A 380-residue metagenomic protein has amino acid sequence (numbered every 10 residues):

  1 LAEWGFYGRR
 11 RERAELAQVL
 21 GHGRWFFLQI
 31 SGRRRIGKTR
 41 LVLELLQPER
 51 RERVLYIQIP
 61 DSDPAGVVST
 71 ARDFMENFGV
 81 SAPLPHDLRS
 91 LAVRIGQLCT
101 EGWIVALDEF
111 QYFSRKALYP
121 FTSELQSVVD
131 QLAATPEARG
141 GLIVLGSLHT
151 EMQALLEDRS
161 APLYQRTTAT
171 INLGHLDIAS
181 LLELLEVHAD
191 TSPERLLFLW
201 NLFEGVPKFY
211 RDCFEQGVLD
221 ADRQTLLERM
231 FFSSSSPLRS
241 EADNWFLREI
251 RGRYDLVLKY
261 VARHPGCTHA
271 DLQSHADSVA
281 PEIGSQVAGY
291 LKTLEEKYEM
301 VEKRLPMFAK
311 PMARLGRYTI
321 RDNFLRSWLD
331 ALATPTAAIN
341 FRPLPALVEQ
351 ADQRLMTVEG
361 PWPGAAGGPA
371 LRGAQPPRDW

Functional and structural regions predicted by a protein language model:
G5-L16: N-terminal pre-P-loop "Q-motif" helix
R24-L43: Walker A/P-loop nucleotide-binding motif
S31, R35, Y112, A117 (+2 more regions): Sensor-1/coupling segment of RecA-like P-loop NTPase cores
R51-A82, G96: Conserved NTP-binding/hydrolysis module of P-loop NTPases
D73-E101, E109-S123: Central P-loop NTPase core of STAND/AAA+ ATPases
T168-R195: Conserved small helical "lid"/interfacial subdomain of P-loop NTPases
E186-N244, G252, L256: Amphipathic alpha-helical "lid/sensor" segments that cap RecA-like P-loop NTPase cores
Q224-W380: Accessory nucleic acid-recognition modules appended to NTPase machines
